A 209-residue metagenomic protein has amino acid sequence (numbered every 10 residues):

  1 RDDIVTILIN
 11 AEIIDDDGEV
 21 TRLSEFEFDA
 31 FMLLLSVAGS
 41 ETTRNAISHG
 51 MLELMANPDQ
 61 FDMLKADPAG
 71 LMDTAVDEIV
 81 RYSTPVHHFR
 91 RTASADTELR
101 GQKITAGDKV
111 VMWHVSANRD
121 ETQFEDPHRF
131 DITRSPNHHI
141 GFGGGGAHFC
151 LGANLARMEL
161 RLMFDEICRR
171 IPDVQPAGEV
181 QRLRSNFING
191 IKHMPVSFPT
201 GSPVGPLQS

Functional and structural regions predicted by a protein language model:
R1-S209: Cytochrome P450
